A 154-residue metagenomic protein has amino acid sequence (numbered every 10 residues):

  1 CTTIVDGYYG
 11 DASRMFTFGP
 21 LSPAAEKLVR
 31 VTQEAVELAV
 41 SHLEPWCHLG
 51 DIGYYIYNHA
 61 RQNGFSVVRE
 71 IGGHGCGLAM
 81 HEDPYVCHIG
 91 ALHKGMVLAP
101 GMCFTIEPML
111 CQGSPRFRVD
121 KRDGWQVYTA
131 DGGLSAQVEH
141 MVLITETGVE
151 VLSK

Functional and structural regions predicted by a protein language model:
C1-K154: Active-site neighborhoods and metal-handling regions in enzymes and metal-associated proteins
